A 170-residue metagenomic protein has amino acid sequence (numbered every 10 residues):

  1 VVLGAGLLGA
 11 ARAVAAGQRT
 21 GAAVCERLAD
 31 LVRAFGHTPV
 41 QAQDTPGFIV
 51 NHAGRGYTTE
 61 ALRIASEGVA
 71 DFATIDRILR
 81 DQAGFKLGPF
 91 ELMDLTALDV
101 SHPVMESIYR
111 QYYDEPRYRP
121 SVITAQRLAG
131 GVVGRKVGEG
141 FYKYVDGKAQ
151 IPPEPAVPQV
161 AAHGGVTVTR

Functional and structural regions predicted by a protein language model:
V1-R170: N-terminal glycine-rich phosphate-binding loop for ADP-containing cofactors
